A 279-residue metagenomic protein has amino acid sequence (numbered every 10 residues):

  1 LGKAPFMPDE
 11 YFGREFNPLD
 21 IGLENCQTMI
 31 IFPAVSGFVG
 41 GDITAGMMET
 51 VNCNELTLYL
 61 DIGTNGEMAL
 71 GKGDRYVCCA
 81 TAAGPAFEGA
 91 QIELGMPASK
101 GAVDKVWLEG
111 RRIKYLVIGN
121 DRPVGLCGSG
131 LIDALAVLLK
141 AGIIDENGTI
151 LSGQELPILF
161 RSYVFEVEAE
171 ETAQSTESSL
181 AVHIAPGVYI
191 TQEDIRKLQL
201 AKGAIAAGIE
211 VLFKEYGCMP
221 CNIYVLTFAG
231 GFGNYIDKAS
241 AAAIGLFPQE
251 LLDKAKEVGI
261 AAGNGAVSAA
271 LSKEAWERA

Functional and structural regions predicted by a protein language model:
L1-E15, I30, A45-G130, D237-G259: Glycine-rich phosphate-binding loop of actin/hexokinase-like ATP-binding domains
G2-T81, G110, S152-G208: ATP-dependent carbohydrate kinase catalytic cores
G41-E49, K202-G203, A255-A279: Glycine-rich phosphate-binding/hydrolytic loop that grips phosphoryl groups
G71-D74, A82, E109, V137-D145 (+3 more regions): Short, well-ordered loop/turn and helix-capping segments at boundaries between secondary-structure elements and domains
C78-I190: Acidic-enriched catalytic cores of C-N bond-cleaving enzymes acting on peptides and small amides
I209-Y224: Phosphate/pyrophosphate-binding loops at sites that engage ATP/ADP/AMP, CoA/4′-phosphopantetheine, polyphosphate
P220-S240: Glycine-rich phosphate-binding loops at beta-strand->alpha-helix junctions
